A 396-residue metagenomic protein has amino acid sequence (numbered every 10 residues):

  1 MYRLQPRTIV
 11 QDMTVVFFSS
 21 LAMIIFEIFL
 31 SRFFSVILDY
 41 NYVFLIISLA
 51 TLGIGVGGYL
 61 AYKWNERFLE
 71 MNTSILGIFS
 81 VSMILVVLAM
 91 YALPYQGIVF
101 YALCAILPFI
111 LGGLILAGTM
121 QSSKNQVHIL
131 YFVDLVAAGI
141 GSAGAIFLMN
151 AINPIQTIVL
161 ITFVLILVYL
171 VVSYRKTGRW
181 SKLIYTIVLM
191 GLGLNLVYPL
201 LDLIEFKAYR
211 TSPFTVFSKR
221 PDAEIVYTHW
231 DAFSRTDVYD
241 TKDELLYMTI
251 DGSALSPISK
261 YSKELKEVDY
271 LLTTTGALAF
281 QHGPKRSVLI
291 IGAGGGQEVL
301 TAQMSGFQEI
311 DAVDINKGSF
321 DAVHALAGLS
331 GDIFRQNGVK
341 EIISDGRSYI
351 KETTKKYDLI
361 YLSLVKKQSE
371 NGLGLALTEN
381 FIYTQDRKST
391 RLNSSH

Functional and structural regions predicted by a protein language model:
M1-S394: Alpha-helical transmembrane segments of multi-pass membrane proteins
